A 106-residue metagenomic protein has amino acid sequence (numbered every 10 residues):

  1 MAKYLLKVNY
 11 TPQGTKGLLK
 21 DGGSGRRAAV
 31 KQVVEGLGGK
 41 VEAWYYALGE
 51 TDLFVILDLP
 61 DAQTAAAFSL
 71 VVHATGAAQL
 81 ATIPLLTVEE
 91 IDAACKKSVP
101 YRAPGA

Functional and structural regions predicted by a protein language model:
M1-A106: A compositional/biophysical signature of low hydrophobicity enriched in polar/charged and small residues
